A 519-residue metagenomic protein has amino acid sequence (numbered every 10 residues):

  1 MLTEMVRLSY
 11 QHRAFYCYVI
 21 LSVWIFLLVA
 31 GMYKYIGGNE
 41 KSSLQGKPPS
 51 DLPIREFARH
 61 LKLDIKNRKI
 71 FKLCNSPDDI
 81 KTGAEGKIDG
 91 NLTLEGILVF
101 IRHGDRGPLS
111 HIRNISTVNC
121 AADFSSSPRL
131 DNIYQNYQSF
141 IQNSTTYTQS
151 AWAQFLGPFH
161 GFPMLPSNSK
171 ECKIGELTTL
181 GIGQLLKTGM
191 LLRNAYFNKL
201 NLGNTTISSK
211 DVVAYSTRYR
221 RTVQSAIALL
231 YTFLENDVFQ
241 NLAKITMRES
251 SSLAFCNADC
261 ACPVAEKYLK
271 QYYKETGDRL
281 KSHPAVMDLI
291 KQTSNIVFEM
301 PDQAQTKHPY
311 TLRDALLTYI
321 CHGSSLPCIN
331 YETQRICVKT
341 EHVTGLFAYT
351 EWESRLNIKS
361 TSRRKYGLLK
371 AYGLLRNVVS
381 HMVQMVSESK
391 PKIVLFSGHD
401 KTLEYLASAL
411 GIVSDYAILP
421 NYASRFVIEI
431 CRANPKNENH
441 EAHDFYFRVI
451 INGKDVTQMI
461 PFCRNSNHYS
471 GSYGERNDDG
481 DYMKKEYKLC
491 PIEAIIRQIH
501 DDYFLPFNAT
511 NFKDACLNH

Functional and structural regions predicted by a protein language model:
T3-V6, R13-V213, T217-H519: Signature for phosphate-centric chemistry
